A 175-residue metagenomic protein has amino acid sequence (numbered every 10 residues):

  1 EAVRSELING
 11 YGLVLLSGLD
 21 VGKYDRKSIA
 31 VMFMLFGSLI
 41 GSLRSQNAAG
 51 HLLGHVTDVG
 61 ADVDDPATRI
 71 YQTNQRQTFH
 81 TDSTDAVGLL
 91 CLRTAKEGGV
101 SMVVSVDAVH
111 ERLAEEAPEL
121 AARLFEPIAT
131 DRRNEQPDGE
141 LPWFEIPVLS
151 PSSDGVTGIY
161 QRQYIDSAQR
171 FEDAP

Functional and structural regions predicted by a protein language model:
E1-A2, N9, V14, V21-K23 (+2 more regions): Active-site environment of non-heme Fe oxygenases that use a 2-His-1-carboxylate facial triad
K27-M34, V103-S105: "Short basic amphipathic alpha-helical interaction patches in structured regions
F33-R44: A short alpha->loop->secondary-structure connector
A48: Structured, acidic catalytic/metal-binding patches in enzyme active sites
